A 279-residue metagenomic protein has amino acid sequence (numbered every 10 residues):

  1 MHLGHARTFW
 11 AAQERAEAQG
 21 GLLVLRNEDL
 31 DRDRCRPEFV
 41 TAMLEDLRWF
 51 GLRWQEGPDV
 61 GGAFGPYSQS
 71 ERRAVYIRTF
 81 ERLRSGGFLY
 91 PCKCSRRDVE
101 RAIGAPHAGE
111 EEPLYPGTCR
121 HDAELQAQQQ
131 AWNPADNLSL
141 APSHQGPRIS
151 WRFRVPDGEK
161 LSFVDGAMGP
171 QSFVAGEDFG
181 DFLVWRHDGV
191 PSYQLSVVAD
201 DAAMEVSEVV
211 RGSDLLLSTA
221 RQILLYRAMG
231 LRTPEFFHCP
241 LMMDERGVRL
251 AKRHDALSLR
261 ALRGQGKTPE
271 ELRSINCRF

Functional and structural regions predicted by a protein language model:
M1-A108, S213-D214, S218-L231: N-terminal Rossmann-like or analogous alpha/beta NTP/dinucleotide-binding catalytic cores that position adenine
D46, T79, A102, D122 (+2 more regions): Residues that form generic nucleotide/phosphate-binding pockets
Q55-P58, T233-F236, E270-L272: Short, surface-exposed acidic
F64, E245-F279: Conserved catalytic-core subdomain
C94, P116, S274-N276: Short coil/turn segments at secondary-structure boundaries
R96-L250, S258-R263: Active-site cores that bind ATP or allylic diphosphates and position pyrophosphate for catalysis
